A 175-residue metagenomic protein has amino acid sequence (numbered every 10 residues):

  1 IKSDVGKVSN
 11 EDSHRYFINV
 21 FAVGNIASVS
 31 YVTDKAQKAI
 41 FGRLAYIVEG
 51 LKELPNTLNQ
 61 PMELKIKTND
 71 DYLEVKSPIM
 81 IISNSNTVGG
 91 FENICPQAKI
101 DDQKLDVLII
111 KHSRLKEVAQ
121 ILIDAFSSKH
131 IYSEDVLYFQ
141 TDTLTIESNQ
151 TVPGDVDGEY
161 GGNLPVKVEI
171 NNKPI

Functional and structural regions predicted by a protein language model:
I1-P78: Catalytic core of DAGKc-family lipid kinases
S3-V5, P61-E63, S77, C95 (+3 more regions): Short, acidic/polar N-cap/turn motifs at the starts of alpha helices
G6, V29, M80, V107 (+2 more regions): A residue-level signal for conserved active-site and pocket-lining positions in enzyme catalytic cores
K7, N19, K65-K67, I81-S83 (+3 more regions): Residues in well-ordered beta-strands of folded domains
A22, I26, I81-P96, Y160: Glycine-rich phosphate/pyrophosphate-binding beta-alpha loops
I26-V29, E74-K76, V88-F91, L115-V118: Short acidic/glycine-rich loop or secondary-structure boundary segments that cap or lie
Q37-I47, V88, P96-K116: Gly/Ser/Thr-rich active-site loops/lids in small-molecule metabolic enzymes that frequently grip phosphoryl groups
T68-N69, E74, K99-D102, I109-I175: ATP/nucleoside-binding phosphotransfer catalytic cores, i.e., glycine-rich phosphate-binding loops
